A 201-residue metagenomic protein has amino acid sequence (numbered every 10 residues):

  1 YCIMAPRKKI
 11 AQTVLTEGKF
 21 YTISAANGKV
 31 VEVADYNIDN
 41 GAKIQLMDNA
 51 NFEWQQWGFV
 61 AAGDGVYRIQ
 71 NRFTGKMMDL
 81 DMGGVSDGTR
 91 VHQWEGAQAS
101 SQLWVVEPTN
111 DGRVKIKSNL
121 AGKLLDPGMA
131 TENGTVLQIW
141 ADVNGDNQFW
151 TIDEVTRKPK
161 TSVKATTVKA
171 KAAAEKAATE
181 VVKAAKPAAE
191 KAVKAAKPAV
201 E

Functional and structural regions predicted by a protein language model:
Y1-I3: Short, Lys/Arg-enriched N-terminal segments with co-localized hydrophobic residues within the first ~10-30 amino acids
A5-K164, V168-K169: Lectin-like carbohydrate-binding module/patch detector with strong preference for beta-trefoil
P159-E201: Composition-driven recognition of long, low-complexity, acid-poor segments enriched in small hydrophobic and small
